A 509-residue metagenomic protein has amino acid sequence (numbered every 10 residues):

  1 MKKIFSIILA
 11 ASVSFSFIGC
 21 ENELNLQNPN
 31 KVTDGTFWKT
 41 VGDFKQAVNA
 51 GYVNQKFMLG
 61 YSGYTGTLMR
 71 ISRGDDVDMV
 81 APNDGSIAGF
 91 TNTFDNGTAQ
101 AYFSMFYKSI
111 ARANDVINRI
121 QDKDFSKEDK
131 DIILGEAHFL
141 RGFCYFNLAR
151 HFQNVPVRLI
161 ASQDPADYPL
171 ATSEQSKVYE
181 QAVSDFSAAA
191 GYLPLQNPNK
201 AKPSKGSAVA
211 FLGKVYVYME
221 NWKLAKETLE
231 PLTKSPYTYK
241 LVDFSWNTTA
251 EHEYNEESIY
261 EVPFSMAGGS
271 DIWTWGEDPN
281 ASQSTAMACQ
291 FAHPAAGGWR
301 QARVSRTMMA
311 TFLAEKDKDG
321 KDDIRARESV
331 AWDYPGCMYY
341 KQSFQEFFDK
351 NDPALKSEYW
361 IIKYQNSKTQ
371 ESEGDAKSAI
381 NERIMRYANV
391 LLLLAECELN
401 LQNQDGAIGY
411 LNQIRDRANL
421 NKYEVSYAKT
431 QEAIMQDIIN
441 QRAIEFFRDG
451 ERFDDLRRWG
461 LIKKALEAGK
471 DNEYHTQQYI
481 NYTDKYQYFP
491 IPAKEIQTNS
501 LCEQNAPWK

Functional and structural regions predicted by a protein language model:
I4, I8, C20-M69, D115 (+4 more regions): Acidic, glycine-rich segments characteristic of secretory precursors and extracytoplasmic regions
T40-N49, V53-L59, A81-F152, S173-S176 (+2 more regions): Conserved, well-structured interaction surfaces
G42, V48, F57-L59, A81-S104 (+3 more regions): Elongated scaffold/linker segments in the mid-to-C-terminal portions of large proteins
